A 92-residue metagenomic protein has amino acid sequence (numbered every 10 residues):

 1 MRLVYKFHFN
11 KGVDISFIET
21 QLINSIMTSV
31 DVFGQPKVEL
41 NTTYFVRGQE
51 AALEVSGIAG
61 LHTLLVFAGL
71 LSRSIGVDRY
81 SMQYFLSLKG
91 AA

Functional and structural regions predicted by a protein language model:
M1-A92: Long, contiguous binding/interaction regions
